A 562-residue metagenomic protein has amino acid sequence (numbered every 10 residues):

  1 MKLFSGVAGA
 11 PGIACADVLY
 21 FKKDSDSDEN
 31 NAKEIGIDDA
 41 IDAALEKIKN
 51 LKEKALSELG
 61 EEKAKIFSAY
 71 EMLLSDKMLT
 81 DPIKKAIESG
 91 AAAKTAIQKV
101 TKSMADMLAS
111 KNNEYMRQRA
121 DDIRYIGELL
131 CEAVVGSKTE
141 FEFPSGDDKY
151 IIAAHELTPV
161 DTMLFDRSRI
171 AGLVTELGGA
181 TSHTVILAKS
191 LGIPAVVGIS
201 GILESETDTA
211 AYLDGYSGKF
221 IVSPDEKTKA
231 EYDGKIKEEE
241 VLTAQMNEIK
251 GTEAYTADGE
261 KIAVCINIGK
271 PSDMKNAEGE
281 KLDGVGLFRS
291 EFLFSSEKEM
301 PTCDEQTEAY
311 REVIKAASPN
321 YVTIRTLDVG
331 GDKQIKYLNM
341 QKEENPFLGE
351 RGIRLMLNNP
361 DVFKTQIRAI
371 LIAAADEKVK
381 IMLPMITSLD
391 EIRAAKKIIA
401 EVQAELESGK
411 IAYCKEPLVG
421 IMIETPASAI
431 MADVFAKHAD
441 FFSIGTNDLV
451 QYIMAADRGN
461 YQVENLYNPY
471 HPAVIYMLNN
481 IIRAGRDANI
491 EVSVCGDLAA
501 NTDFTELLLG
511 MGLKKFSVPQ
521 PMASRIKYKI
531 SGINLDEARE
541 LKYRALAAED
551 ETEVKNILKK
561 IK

Functional and structural regions predicted by a protein language model:
M1-K22, V135-K138, P144-K149, A153-G279: Acidic, glycine-rich flexible loop/linker segments
M1-V135: Conserved, well-structured core domains of diverse proteins
A32-I35, D39, A43, K65 (+24 more regions): Conserved active-site and cofactor/substrate-binding residues in soluble primary-metabolism enzymes
I41, L45, I186-K189, E278 (+2 more regions): Residues within alpha-helical segments
S75-I123, L187-T207, F288, S295-K315 (+2 more regions): Short, charged N-terminal helix-start/capping segments
S89-G90, G136, A210, K410 (+1 more regions): Short loop/turn hinge sites at secondary-structure boundaries
D106-G146, D214-I236, A436-L466: N-terminal-biased segments
L242-K562: Conserved alpha/beta-domain cores
